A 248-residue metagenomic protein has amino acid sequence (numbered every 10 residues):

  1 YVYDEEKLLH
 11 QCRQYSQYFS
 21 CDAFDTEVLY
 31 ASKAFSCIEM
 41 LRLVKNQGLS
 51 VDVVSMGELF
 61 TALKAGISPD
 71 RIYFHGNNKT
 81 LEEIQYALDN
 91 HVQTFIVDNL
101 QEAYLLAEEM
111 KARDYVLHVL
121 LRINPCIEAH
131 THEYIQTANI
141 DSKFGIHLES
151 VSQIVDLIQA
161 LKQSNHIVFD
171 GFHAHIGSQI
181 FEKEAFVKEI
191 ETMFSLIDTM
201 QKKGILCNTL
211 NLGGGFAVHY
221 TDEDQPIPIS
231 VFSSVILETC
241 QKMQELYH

Functional and structural regions predicted by a protein language model:
Y1-H118, V155-V168, S195, K202: A charged N-terminal "starter" segment
Y3, K79, D98-Q101, N139-E149 (+2 more regions): Alpha-helix N-cap and loop-to-helix initiation/capping positions
S36, F60, L81, S150 (+3 more regions): Basic, gly/Ser/Thr/Pro-rich low-complexity segments located predominantly at protein N termini
V54-G57, H75-K79, V116-Y134, I167-A174 (+1 more regions): Non-cysteine beta-strand/loop elements that form the S-adenosyl-L-methionine
L88, C126-G145, G171-A185, N211-P228: Active-site-proximal beta-alpha loop/turn segments in soluble metabolic enzymes
E109, D141-L161, A185-S195: Metal-dependent enolase-superfamily TIM-barrel catalytic cores that perform enediolate-based chemistry
F181-H248: C-terminal active-site-proximal or functional interface alpha/beta core segments in diverse enzymes
